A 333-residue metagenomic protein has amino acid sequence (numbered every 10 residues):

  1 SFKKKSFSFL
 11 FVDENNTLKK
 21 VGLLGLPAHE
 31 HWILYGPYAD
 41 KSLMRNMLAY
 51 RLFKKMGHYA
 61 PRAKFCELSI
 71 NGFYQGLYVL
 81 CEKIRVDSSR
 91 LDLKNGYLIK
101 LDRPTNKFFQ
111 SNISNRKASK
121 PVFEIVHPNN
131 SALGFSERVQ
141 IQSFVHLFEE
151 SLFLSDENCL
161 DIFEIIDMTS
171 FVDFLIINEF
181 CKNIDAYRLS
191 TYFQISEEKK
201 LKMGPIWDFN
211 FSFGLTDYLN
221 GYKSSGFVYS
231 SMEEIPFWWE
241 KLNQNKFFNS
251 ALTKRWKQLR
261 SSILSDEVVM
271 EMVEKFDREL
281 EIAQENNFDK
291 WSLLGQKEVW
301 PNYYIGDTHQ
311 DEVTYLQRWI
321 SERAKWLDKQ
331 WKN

Functional and structural regions predicted by a protein language model:
S1-N333: Phosphate/dinucleotide-binding and metal-coordinating scaffold of catalytic cores in nucleotide-dependent enzymes
